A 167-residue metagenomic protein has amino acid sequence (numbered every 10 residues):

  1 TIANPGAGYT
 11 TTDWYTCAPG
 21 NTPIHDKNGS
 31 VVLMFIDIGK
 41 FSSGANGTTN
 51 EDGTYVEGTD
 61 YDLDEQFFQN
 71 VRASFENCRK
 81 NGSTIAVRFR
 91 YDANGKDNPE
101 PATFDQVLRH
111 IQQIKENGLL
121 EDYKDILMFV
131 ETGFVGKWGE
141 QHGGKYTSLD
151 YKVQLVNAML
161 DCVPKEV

Functional and structural regions predicted by a protein language model:
T1-V71, N94-K96: N-terminal substrate-binding region of glycoside hydrolase catalytic domains
G20-N28, A73-G82, N117-K124, M159: Acidic (Asp/Glu)-rich catalytic clusters
V31-L33, G82-A86, L127-E131, V167: Structural preference for beta-strand elements that scaffold enzyme active sites
T59-Q66, P99-H110, Y146-Y151: Alpha-helix N-cap and loop-to-helix initiation/capping positions
F68, R72-F75, L108-I111, K115 (+1 more regions): Extracytoplasmic/secreted envelope proteins and their assembly/folding machinery, especially bacterial periplasmic
V71-N94, N98-D105, E121: N-terminal/domain-start segments enriched in small and hydrophobic, helix-friendly residues, covering either
A86-D97, I114-L149: Active-site groove signature of glycoside hydrolases
I111-Q113, T147-V167: Active-site neighborhood of glycoside hydrolase catalytic domains
